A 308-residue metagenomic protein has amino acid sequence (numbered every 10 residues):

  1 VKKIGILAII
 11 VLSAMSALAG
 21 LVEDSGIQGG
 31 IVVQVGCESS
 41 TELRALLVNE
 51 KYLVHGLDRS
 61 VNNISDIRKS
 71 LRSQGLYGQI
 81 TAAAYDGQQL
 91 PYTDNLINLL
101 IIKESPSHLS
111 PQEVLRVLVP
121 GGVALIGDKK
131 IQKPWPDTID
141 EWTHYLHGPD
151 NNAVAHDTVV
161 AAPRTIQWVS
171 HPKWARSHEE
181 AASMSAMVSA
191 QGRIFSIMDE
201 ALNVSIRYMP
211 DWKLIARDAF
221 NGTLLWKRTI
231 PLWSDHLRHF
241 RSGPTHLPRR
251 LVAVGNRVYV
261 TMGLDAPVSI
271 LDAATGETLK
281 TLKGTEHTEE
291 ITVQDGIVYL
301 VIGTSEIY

Functional and structural regions predicted by a protein language model:
S25-I27, T81-A82, K133-V188, F195-I197 (+4 more regions): Aromatic (tryptophan-biased) beta-strands that constitute blades/sheets of beta-rich domains
I27-L47, K51-H55: Conserved class I S-adenosyl-L-methionine
I67-R68: Conserved SAM-binding loop
G75-G87: Conserved SAM-binding strand-loop segment of SAM-dependent methyltransferases
Q88-L99: A short acidic, Gly/Pro-enriched loop at the edge of an enzyme's catalytic core that lines a small-molecule cofactor
I97-L109: A short SAM/SAH-binding and catalytic strip from SAM-dependent methyltransferases
H108-V123: A short glycine-rich, Lys/Arg-flanked "PGG" loop and its adjoining helix->strand segment in the class I
E179-L214, H239-V268, L282, E286-Y308: Repeat-blade elements of multi-bladed beta-propeller folds
